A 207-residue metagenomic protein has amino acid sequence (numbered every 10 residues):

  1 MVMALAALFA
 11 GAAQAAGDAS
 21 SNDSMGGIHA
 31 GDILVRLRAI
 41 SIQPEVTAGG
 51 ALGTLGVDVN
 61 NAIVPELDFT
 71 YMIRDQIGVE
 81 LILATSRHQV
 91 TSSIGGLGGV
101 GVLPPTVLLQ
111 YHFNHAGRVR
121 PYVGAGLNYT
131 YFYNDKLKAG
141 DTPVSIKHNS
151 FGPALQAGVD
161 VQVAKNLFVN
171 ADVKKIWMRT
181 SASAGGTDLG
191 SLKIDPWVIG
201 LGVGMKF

Functional and structural regions predicted by a protein language model:
M1-Q14: Gram-negative bacterial Sec-dependent N-terminal signal peptides
G11, G31, D75, H115-P121 (+1 more regions): Short coil turns and loop connectors of transmembrane beta-barrels in diderm outer membranes and organellar homologs
Q14-F69, N134, G204-K206: Short glycine/proline- and aromatic-enriched beta-strand/turn motifs that initiate or cap beta-hairpins
G31, N61-P65, G99-P105, V119 (+2 more regions): Residues that define the transmembrane beta-barrel architecture of outer-membrane proteins
A39-Q43, D68-A139, P196-F207: Gram-negative (and chloroplast) outer-membrane scaffold detector with strong preference for beta-barrel transmembrane
A51-L55, T91-G98, A139-S145, G185-S191: Extracellular loop and loop/strand-boundary signature of outer-membrane beta-barrel proteins
H88, A164-F207: Predominantly the C-terminal beta-signal and adjacent terminal strand-loop region of outer-membrane beta-barrel
P104-L109, G124-Y129, H148-V159, V173-K175: Hydrophobic alpha-helical segments of small multi-pass membrane proteins
